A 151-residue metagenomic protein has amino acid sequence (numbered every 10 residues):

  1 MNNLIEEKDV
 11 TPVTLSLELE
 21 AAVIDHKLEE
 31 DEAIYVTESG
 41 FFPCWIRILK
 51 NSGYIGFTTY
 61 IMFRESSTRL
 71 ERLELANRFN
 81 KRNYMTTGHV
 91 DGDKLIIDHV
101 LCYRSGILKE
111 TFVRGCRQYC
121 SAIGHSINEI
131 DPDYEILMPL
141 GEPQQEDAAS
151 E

Functional and structural regions predicted by a protein language model:
M1-W45, V90: Charge-rich, low-complexity N-terminal segments
I5, D9, S66-S67, G106-V113: Ordered, soluble secondary-structure elements with a strong preference for glycine-centered loop motifs and nearby
A33-Y35, G53-I55, L95: Hydrophobic residues embedded in beta-strands of well-ordered beta-sheets
S39-S67: Long, continuous compositionally biased terminal/linker segments
G53-T58, D98, S105-L108: Short small-residue beta-strand/loop micro-motif enriched in glycine and branched aliphatics
T58-V100: Short, internal acidic amphipathic alpha-helical interface segments that mediate docking to partner proteins
N77-K81, I107-E135: Ampiphathic alpha-helical segments that act as solvent-exposed interaction surfaces
D131-E151: Short, highly charged C-terminal tails/helix-capping segments
